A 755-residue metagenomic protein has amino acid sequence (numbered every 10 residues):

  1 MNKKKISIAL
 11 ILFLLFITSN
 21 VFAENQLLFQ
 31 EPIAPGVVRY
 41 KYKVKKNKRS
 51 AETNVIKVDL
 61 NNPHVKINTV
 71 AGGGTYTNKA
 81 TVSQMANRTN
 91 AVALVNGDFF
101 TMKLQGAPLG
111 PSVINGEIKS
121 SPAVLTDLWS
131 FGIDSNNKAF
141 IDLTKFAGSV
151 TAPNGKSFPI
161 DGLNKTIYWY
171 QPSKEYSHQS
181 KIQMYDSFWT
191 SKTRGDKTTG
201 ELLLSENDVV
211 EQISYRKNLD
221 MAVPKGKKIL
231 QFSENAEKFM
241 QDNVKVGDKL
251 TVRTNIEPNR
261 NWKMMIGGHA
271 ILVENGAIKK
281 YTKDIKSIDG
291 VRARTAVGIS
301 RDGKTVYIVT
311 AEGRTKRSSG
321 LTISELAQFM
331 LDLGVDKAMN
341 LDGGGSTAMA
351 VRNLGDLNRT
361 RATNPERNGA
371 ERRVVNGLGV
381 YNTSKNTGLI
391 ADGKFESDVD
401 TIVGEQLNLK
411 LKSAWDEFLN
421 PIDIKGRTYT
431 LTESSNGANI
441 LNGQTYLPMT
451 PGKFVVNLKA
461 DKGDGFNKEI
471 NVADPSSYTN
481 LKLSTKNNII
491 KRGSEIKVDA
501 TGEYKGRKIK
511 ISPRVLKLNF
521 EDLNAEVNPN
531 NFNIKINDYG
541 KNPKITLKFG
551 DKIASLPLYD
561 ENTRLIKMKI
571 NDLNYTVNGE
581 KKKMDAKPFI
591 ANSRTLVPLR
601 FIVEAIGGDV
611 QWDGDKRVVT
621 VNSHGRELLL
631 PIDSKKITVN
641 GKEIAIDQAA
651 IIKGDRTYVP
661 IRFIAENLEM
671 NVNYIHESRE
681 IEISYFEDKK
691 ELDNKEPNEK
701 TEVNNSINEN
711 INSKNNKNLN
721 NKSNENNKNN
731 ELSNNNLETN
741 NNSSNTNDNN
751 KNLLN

Functional and structural regions predicted by a protein language model:
N2-A23: Sec-dependent N-terminal signal peptides of Gram-positive bacterial secreted proteins and lipoproteins
S19-I229: Zymogen propeptides
E24-L27, S476-N480, K486, G493 (+8 more regions): Primary recognition of N-terminal secretory signal peptides and signal-anchoring hydrophobic helices
V44, M102-L125, W129-I133, M265-V335 (+2 more regions): Conserved, well-ordered active-site substructure
R372, G379-N408, D464-K497, S555-L565: Short S/T/G/P-enriched beta-strand
E405-P421, S494-R507: Beta-strand-rich structural segments
W415-G437, Y504-N524: Short flexible loop/turn segments that cap and initiate beta-strands
T430-Q444, E521-F532, V577-G579: Low-complexity "stalk/linker" and mucin-like segments enriched in Ser/Thr/Pro/Ala/Gly
